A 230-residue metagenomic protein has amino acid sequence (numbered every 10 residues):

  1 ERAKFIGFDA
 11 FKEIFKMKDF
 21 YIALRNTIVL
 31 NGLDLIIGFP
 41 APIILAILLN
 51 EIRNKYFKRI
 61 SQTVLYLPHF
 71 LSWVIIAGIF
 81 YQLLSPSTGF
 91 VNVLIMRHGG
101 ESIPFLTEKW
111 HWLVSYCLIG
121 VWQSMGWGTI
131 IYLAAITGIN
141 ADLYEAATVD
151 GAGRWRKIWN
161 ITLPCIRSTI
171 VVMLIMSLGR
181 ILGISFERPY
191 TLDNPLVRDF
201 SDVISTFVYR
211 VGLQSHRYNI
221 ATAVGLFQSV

Functional and structural regions predicted by a protein language model:
E1-V230: A structural signal for multi-pass alpha-helical bundles of membrane permease subunits that mediate small-molecule
